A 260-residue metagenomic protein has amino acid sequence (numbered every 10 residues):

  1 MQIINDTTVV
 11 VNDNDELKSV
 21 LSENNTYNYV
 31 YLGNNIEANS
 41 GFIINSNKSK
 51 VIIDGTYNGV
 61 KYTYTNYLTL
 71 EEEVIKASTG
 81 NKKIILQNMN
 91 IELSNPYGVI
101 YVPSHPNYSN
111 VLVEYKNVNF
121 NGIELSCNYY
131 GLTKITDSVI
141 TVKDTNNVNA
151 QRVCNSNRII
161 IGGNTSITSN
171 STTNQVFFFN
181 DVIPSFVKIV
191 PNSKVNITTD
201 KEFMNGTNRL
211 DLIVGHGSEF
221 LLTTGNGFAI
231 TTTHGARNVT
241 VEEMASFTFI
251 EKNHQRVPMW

Functional and structural regions predicted by a protein language model:
M1-G33, I43: Acidic Gly/Asp/Thr-rich repetitive segments characteristic of extracellular carbohydrate-active and adhesion proteins
V9-V11, Y64, I75-K76, M204: Generic recognition of long tandem-repeat/solenoid scaffolds
T26-A38, L70, T248: Short, solvent-exposed linear motifs at loop/edge-of-secondary-structure regions
E37-I53, K61-L112: Extracellular beta-strand-rich solenoid/capping regions of secreted or surface-exposed proteins that bind or remodel
S40-F42, E72, S94-I100, N121-Y130 (+8 more regions): Short glycine/acidic-rich loop motifs that flank beta-strands on beta-rich extracellular proteins
V51-G55, N81-N88, L93, P106-F120 (+8 more regions): All-beta strand scaffolds that present successive hydrophobic residues in beta-strands
N58: Short, acidic/turn-prone active-site loops that include or flank metal/cofactor- and phosphate-binding residues
